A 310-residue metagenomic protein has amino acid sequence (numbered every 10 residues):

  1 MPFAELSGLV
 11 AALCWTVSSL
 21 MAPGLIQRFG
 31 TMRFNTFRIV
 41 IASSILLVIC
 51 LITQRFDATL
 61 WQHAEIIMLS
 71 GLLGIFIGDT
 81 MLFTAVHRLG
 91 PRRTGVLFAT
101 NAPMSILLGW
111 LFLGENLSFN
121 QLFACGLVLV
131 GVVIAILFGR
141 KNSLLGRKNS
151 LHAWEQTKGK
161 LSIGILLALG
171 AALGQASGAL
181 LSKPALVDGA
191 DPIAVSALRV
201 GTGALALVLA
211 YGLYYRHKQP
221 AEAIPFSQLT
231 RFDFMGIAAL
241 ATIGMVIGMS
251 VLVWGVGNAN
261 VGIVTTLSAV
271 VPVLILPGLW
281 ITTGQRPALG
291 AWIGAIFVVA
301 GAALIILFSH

Functional and structural regions predicted by a protein language model:
M1-R33, S44, L151-A194, H310: Glycine-/small-residue-enriched transmembrane alpha-helix faces in small-molecule transporters and effluxers
F3-A11, L47-C50, D57-M81, F98 (+4 more regions): Loop-to-transmembrane-helix transition segments
V10, F37-R38, L97-T100, F119-F123 (+4 more regions): Hydrophobic core positions of alpha-helical segments in small-molecule transporters and transporter systems
A11-M21, I26-I77, L127-I134, V195-A221 (+2 more regions): Transmembrane alpha-helices of multi-pass small-molecule transport proteins
T16, L47, G71-F76, P103-L107 (+7 more regions): Hydrophobic/small/kink-forming positions within alpha-helical transmembrane segments of polytopic membrane proteins
Q27-R33, T80-L97, V187-A194, S250-V270: Structural motif at transmembrane-helix junctions in multi-pass transporters
A42-L60, L111, V133-W154, P184 (+4 more regions): Membrane-interface helix-cap regions at the ends of transmembrane helices in multi-pass membrane proteins
D57-Q62, F98, S105, L111-N149 (+2 more regions): Loop-to-transmembrane alpha-helix entry segments
